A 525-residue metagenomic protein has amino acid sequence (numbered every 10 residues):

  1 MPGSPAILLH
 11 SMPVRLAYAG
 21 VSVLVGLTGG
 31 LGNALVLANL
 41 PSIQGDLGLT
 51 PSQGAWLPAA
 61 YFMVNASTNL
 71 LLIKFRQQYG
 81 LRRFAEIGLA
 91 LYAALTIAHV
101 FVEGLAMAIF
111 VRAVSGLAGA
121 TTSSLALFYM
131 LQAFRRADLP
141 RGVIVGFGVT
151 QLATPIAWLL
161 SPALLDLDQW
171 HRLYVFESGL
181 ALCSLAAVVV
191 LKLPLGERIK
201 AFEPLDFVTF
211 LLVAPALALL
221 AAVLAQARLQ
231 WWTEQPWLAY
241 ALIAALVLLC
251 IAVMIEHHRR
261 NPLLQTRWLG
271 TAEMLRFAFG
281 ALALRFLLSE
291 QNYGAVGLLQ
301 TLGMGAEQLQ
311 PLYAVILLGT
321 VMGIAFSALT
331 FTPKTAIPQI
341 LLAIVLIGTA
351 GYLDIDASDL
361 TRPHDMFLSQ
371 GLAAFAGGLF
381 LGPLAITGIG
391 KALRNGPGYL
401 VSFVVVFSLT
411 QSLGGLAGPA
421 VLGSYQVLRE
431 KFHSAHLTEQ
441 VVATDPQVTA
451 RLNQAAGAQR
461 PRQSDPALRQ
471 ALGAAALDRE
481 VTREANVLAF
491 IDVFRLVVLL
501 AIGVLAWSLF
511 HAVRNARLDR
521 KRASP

Functional and structural regions predicted by a protein language model:
R15-G32, L37-A38, P51, P58 (+1 more regions): 12-transmembrane solute porter fold
G32, Y61-T68, A118, V149-A153 (+3 more regions): MFS transmembrane alpha-helix packing/gate-lining sites
L37-S67, M107: Extracellular/periplasmic helix-loop-helix junction of adjacent transmembrane segments in MFS-like secondary
I43-G45, F75-R76, A108, L160-Q169 (+4 more regions): Interfacial helix-cap and linker-helix signal at transmembrane-aqueous boundaries of multi-pass secondary transporters
A59-K74, S123-L127, A314-S327: Central cavity-lining transmembrane alpha-helices of secondary-active solute carriers, predominantly the Major
N69-V208: Helix-loop-helix hairpins in multi-pass membrane proteins, especially solute transporters
P162-G280: Hydrophobic transmembrane-helix bundles of small-molecule transporters
V406-P525: Hydrophobic transmembrane architecture of multi-pass small-molecule transporters
